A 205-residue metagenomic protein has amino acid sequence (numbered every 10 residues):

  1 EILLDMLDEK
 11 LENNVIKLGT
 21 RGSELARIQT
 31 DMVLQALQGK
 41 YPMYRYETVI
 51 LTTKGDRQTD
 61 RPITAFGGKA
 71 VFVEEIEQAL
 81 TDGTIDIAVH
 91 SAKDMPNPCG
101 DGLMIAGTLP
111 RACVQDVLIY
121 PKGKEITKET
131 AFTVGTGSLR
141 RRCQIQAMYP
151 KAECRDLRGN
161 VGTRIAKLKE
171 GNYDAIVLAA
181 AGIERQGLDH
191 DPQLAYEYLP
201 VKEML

Functional and structural regions predicted by a protein language model:
I2-L205: Domain-level signature for soluble enzymes in the chorismate/prephenate branch of the shikimate pathway
